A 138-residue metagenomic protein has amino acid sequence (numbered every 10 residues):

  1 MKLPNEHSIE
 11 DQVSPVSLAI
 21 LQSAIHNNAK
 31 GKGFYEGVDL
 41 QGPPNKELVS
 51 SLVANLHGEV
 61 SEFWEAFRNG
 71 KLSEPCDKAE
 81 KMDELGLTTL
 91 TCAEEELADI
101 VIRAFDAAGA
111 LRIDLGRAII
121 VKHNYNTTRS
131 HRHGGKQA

Functional and structural regions predicted by a protein language model:
M1-A138: Flexible "arm" and connector segments at domain edges
